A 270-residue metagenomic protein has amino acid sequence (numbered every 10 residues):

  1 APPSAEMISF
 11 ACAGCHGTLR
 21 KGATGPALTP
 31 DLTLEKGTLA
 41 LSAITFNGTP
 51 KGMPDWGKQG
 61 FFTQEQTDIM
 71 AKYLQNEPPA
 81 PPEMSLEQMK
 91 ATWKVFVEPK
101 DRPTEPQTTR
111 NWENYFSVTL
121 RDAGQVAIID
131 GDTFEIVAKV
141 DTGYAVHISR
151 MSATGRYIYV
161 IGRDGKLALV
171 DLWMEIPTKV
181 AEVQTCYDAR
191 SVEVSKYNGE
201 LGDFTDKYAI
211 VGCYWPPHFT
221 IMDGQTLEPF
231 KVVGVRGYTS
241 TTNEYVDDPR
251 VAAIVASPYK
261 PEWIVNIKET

Functional and structural regions predicted by a protein language model:
A1-K21, L39-N47: Sequence/structural segment immediately N-terminal to covalent heme-attachment motifs in c-type and related
A23-L32, N47-E83: Axial heme c-ligation environment in periplasmic c-type cytochrome domains
K90-A153: Beta-strand-rich domains and repeat architectures in extracellular enzymes and scaffolds, especially beta-propellers
K94-P106, A145-M151, Y187-E200, Y238-A256: Repeated scaffold domains used in trafficking and secretory/extracellular systems, primarily beta-propellers
V95-F96, E135-V140, I176-V183, E228-E244: A short beta-strand motif characteristic of beta-propeller blades
E113-Y115, T154-R156, Y197-E200, T205-Y208 (+2 more regions): Short coil/turn segments that connect the beta-strands within blades of beta-propeller domains
D130-F134, L172-E175, D223-L227: Short loop/turn segments that connect beta-strands within beta-propeller blades
I221-T270: Solenoidal tandem-repeat scaffolds enriched in leucines and small polar residues
